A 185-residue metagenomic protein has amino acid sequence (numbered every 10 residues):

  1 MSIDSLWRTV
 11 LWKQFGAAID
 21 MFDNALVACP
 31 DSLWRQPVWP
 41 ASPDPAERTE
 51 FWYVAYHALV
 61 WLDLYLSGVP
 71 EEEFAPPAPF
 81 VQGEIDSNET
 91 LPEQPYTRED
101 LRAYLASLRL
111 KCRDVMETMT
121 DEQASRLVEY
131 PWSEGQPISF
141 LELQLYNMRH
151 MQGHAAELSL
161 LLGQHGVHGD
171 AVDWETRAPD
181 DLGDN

Functional and structural regions predicted by a protein language model:
S2, R8, W12-G16, D20-D23 (+2 more regions): Short, contiguous alpha-helical
D4-W12, P95-R102: Active-site rim elements
F15, I19-F22, L26, L105 (+1 more regions): Hydrophobic alpha-helical core bundles mediating ligand binding, dimerization, or RNAP-core interactions
L26, M116, T120, D181-G183: Long, well-ordered core segments of solenoidal/helical folds
C29, W61, M119: Residue-level signal for short amphipathic helical patches enriched in basic/charged and nearby hydrophobic residues
S87-V128, S139-H154: Acidic/histidine-rich alpha-helical segments that form the ligand environment of transition-metal centers
